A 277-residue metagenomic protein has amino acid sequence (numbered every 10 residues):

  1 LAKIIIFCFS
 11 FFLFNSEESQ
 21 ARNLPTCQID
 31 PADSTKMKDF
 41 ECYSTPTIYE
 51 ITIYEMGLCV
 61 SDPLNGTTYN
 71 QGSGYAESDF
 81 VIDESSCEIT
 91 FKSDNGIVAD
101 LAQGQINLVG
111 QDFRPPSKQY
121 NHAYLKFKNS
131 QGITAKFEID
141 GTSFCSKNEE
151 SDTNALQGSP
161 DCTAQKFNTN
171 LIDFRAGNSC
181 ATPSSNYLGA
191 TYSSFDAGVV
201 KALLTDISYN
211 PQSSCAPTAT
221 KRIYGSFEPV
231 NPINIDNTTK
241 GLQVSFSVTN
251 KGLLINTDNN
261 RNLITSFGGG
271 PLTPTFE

Functional and structural regions predicted by a protein language model:
K3-L13: Bacterial N-terminal signal peptides
F14-N15, I82: Intrinsically disordered low-complexity regions specifically enriched for long asparagine
N15-A21: Sec/Tat signal peptide C-region and signal peptidase I cleavage site
R22-E277: A short, solvent-exposed, low-complexity linear motif enriched for acidic/polar residues with Pro/Gly/Ser/Thr
